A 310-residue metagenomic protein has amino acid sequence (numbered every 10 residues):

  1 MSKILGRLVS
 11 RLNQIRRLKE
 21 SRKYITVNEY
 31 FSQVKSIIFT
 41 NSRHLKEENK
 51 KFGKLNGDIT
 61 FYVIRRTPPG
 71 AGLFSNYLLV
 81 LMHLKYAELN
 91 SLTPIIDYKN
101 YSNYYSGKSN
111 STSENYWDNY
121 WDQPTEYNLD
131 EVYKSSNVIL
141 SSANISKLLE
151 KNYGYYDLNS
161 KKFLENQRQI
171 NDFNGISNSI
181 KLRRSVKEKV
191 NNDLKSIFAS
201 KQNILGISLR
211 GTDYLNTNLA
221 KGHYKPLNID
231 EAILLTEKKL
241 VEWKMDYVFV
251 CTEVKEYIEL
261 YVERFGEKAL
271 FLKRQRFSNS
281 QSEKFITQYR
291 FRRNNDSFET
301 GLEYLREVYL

Functional and structural regions predicted by a protein language model:
M1-R22: Boundary detector for helix-to-coil junctions that initiate low-complexity/charged tails
L18, K23-T236, E242-W243: Secretory-pathway glycan-assembly enzymes, especially type II membrane glycosyltransferases that use nucleotide-sugar
K244-L310: Donor-binding and catalytic core of enzymes assembling or modifying cell-surface/extracellular glycoconjugates
